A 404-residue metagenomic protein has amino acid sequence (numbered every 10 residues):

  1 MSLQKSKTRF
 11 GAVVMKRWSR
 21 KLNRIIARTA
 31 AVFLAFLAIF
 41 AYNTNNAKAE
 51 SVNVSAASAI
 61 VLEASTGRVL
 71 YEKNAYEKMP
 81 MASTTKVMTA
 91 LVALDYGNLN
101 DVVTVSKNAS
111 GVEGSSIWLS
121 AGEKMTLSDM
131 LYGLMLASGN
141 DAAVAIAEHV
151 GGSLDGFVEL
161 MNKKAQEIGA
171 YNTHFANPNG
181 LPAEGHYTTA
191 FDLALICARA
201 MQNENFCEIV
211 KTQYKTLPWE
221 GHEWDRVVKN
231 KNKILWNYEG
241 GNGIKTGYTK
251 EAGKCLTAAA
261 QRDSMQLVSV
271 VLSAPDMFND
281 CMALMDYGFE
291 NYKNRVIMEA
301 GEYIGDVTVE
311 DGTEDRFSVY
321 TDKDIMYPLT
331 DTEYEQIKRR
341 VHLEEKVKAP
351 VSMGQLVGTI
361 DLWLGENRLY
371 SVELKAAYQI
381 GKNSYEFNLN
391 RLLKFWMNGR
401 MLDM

Functional and structural regions predicted by a protein language model:
M1, R20, R24, T44-A47 (+3 more regions): Short linear motifs in intrinsically disordered/low-complexity regions
M1-N23: N-terminal secretory signal peptides that target proteins for export/translocation
L3-K5, K16, A41-E204, E208-I209 (+1 more regions): Active-site-adjacent loops and short helices of periplasmic peptidoglycan-processing enzymes
V13, S19-L22, A35, A47 (+1 more regions): A generic local structural motif
W18-I26, L127, Y385: Structural motif marking the loop-to-transmembrane transition
K21, I25-A31, N53, A57 (+11 more regions): Generic hydrophobic-segment detector
N23-N46: Sec-dependent N-terminal signal peptides of Gram-positive bacterial secreted proteins and lipoproteins
A170-Y171, P182-Y187, F191-M404: Domain-terminus/edge residues, biased toward the C-terminal soluble/receptor-binding domains of extracytoplasmic
